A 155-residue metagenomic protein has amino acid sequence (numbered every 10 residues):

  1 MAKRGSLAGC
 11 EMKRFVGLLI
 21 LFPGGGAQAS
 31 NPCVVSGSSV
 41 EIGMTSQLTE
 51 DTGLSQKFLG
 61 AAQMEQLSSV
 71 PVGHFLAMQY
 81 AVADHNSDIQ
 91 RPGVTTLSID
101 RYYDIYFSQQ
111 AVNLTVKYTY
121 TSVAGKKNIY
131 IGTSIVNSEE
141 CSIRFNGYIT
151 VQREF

Functional and structural regions predicted by a protein language model:
A2-R4, G9-R14: Positively charged n-region of N-terminal signal peptides that target proteins for export
F15-P23: Sec-dependent N-terminal signal peptides
G25-A29: Sec/Tat signal peptide C-region and signal peptidase I cleavage site
S30-R91: N-terminal secretory signal peptides
G73-E139: Mid-chain, structured segments of secreted extracytoplasmic proteins
G132-F155: A short, surface-exposed interaction/processing loop segment used at functional sites
